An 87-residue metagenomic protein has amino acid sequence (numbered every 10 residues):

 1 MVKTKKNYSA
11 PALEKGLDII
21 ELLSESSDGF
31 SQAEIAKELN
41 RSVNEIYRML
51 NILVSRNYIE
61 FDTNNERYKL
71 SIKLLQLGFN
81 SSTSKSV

Functional and structural regions predicted by a protein language model:
V2-S84: N-terminal helix-turn-helix
